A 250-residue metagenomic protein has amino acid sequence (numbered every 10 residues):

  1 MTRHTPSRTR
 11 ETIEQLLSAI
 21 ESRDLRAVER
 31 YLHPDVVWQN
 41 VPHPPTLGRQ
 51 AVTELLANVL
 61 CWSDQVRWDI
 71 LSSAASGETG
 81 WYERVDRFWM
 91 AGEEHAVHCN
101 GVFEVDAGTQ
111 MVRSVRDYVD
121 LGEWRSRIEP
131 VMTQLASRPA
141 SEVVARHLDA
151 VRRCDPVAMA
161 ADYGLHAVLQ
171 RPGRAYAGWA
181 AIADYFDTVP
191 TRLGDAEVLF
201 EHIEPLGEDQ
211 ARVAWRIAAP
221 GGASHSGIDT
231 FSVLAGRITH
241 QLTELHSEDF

Functional and structural regions predicted by a protein language model:
M1-P34, E123-A161, L165, F250: Short, low-complexity N-terminal intrinsically disordered segments enriched in polar/charged residues
R3, Q15, Q39-P42, M90 (+4 more regions): A general structural-boundary detector
S7, S18, L25-E78, P156-D209: A solvent-exposed, acidic/Ser-Thr-rich amphipathic alpha-helical stretch
L60-P139, V143, Q170, A183-F250: A beta-strand edge to alpha-helix "cap/lid" segment located at domain peripheries
